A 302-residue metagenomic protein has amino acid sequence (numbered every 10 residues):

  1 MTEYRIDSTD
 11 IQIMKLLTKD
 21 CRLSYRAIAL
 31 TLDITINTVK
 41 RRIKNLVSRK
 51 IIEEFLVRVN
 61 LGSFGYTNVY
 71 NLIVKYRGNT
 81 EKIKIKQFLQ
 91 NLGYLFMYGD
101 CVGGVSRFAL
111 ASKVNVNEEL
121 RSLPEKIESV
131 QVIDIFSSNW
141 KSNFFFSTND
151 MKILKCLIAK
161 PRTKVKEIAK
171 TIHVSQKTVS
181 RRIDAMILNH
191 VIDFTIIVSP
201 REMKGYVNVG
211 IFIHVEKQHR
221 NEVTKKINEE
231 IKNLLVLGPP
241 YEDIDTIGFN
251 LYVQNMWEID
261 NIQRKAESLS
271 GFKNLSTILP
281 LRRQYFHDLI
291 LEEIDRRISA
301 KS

Functional and structural regions predicted by a protein language model:
M1-S302: A compositional/biophysical signature of low hydrophobicity enriched in polar/charged and small residues
